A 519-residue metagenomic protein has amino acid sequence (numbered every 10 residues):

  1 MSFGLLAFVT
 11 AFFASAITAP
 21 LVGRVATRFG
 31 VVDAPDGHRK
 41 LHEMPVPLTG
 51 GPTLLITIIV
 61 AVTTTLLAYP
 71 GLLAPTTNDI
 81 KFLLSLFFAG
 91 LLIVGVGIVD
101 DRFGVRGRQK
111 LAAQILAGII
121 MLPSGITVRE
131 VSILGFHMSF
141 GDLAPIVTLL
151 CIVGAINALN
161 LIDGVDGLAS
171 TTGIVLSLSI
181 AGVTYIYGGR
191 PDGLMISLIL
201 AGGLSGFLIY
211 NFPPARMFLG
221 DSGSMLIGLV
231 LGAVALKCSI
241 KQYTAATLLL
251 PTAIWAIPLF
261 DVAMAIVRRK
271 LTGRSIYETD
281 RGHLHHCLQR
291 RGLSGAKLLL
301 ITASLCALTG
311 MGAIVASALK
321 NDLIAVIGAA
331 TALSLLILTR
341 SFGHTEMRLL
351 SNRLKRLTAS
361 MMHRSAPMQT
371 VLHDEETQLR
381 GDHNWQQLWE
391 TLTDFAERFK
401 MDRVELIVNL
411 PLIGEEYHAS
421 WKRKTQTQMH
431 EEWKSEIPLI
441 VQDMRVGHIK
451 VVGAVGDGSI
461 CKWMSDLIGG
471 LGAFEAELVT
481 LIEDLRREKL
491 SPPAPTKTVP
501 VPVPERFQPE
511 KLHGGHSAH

Functional and structural regions predicted by a protein language model:
M1-F29, L55-G95, A169-R348: Alpha-helical transmembrane segments
P35-T49: Juxtamembrane helix-capping/reentrant segments at transmembrane boundaries
A61-P75, V94-V105, L122-F136: Transmembrane alpha-helix boundary signature
K81-L116, M121: Hydrophobic alpha-helical hairpins/lids featuring a short glycine-rich hinge
L92-F103, A155-I162, P213: Membrane-water interface regions at transmembrane-helix termini and the short interhelical loops of multi-pass membrane
D322-S365, T480-H519: Short, low-complexity N-terminal regulatory "tails/caps" that precede and couple sensory modules
L357-S365, Q369-H383: Short regulatory/linker helices and ligand/cofactor-binding micro-motifs at input modules
D374-H519: Structured cytosolic domains appended to multi-pass membrane proteins
